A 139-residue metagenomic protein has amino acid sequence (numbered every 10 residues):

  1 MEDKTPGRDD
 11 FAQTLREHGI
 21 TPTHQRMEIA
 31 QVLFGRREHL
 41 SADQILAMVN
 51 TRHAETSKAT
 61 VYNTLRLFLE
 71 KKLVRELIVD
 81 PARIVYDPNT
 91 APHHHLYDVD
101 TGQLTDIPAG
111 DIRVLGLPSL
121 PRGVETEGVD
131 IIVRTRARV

Functional and structural regions predicted by a protein language model:
G7-G19: Short, Lys/Arg-enriched N-terminal segment that forms or immediately precedes the first helix of a structured domain
I20, F34-R37, T51-R52: Short helix-capping/hinge SLiMs at alpha-helix to coil transitions
M27-V32: Pre-recognition alpha-helix immediately N-terminal to the DNA-recognition helix within helix-turn-helix or winged-helix
Q44-N50: A short acidic, leucine-rich amphipathic alpha-helix
V61-F68: Basic amphipathic alpha-helical segments that dock to polyanions
K71-V139: Non-DNA-binding regulatory cores of transcription-related proteins, predominantly C-terminal effector-binding
